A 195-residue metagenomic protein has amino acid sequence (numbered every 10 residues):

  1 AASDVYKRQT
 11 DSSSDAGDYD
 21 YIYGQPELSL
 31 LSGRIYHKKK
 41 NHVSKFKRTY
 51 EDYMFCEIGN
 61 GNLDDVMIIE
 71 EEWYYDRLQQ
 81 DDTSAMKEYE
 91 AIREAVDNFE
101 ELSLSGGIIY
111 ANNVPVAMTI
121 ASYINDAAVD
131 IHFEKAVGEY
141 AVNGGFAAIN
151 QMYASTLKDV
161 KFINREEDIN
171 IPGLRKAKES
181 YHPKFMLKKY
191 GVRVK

Functional and structural regions predicted by a protein language model:
A1-Y6: Short, small-residue-biased leader/transition segments that mark boundaries at the very start of proteins
R8-T83: Acyltransferase donor/substrate-recognition loop-hinge adjacent to the catalytic core
H37, M86-E90, G144: Conserved phosphate-coordination/catalytic loops
K39, A91-I92, N150: Amphipathic coiled-coil/heptad-repeat helices and related helical stalk/stem segments that mediate oligomerization
N41, E94, G173: Short Gly/charged-rich anion-binding patches and loops
T49, L102, T156-L157: Alpha-helix C-cap/termination motif
Y53-E139: A conserved beta-strand-loop-helix scaffold within acyl/acetyltransferase catalytic domains
G106-V194: Aromatic (often tryptophan-rich) hydrophobic motifs at membrane interfaces
